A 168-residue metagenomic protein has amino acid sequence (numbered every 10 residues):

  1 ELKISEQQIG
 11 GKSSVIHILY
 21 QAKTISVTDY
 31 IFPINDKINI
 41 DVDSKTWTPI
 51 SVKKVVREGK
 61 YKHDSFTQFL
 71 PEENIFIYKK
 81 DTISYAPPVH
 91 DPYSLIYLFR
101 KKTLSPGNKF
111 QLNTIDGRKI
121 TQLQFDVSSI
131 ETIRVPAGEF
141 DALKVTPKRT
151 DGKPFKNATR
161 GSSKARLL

Functional and structural regions predicted by a protein language model:
E1-N39, V52-K62, R118-I120: N-terminal cleavable signal peptides for secretion/export
L2-E6, D36-V42, S65-T67, L123-E131 (+1 more regions): Hydrophobic/aromatic beta-strand elements that line small-molecule binding cavities or substrate pockets in beta-rich
I4-I16, D41-W47, I130-A142: A short, structured loop/turn motif at beta-sheet edges
K12-H17, Y30-N35, D64-T67, D91-Y93 (+2 more regions): Surface-exposed beta-strand edges and their flanking turn/coil or helix-capping segments
K12-Q21, T46-V55, E73-D81, A137: Short, well-ordered strand-loop elements centered on a beta-strand within folded domains, enriched for acidic residues
P33-N35, N39-D43, L143-L168: Gly/Pro-enriched, hydrophobic low-complexity segments that function as extracytoplasmic propeptides/linkers
E58-K153: Solvent-exposed helix/loop surface patches that form functional interfaces
